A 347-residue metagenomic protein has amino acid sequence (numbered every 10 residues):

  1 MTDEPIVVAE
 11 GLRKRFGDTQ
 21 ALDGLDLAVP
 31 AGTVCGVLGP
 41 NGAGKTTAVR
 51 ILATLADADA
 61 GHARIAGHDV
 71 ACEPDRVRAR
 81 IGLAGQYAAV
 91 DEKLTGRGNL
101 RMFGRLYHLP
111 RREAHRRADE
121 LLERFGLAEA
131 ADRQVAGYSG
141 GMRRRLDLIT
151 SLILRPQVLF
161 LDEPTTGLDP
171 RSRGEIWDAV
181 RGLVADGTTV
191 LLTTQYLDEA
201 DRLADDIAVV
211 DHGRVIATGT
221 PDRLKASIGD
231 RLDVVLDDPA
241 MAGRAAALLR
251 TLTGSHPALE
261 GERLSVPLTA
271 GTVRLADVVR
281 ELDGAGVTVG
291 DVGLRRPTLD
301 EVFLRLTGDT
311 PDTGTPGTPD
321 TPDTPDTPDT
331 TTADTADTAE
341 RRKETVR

Functional and structural regions predicted by a protein language model:
D3, A270-R347: C-terminal coupling/interaction segments
E4-A9, K14-D211, A217: ABC transporter nucleotide-binding domains
E10-L12, P257, V292: Generic beta-strand hydrophobic packing signal
K14, L27, V234-L236, V266 (+1 more regions): Preference for bulky hydrophobic residues occupying beta-strand positions in well-ordered beta-sheet regions
Y107, I228, L232, T253 (+3 more regions): Conserved NTP-handling cores and scaffolds of large molecular machines
W177-T269: ABC transporter nucleotide-binding domain
